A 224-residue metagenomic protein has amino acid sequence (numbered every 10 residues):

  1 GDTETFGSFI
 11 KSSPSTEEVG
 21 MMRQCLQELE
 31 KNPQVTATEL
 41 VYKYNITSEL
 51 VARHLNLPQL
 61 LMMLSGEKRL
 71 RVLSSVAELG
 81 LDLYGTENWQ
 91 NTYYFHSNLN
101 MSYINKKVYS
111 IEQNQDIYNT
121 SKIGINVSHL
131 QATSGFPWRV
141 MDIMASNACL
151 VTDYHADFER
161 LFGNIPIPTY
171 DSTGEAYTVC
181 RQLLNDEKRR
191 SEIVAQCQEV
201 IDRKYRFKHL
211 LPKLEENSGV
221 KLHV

Functional and structural regions predicted by a protein language model:
G1-T133, H155-F158: Nucleotide-sugar donor-binding catalytic core of glycosyltransferases
M63, W89-V224: Catalytic binding pocket for nucleotide-activated donors in carbohydrate/polymer assembly enzymes
